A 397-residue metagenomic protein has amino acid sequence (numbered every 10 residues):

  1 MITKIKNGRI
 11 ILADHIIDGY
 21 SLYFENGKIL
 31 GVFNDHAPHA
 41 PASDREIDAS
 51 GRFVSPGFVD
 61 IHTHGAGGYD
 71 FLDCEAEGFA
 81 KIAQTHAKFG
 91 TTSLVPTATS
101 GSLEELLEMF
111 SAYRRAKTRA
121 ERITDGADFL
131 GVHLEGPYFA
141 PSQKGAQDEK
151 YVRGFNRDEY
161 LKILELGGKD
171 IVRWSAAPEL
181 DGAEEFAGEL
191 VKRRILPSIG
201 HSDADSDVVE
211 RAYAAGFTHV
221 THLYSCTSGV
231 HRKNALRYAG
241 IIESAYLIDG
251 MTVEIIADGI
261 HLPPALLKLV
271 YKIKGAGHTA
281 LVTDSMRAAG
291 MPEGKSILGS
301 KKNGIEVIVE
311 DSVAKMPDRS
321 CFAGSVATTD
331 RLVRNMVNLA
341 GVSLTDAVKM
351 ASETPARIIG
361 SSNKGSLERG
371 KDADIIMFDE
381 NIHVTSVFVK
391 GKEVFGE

Functional and structural regions predicted by a protein language model:
M1-A40: N-terminal metal-binding scaffold of metallo-dependent hydrolase/deaminase domains
T3-N7, D14, A40-A76, A80-Q84: Replace "His-x-His-based motif
G8, R357, S366-E397: C-terminal cap of metal-dependent C-N hydrolases
R52-F53, I61, F71-A127, Y151-L166 (+1 more regions): Alpha-helical scaffold segments that flank or form the walls of functional sites
H64, A80-M109, G126-A140, G167-E179 (+3 more regions): Divalent metal-dependent hydrolysis catalytic cores, especially in the metallo-beta-lactamase
L134, L190, V220, M336 (+1 more regions): Conserved, mostly hydrophobic/aromatic
L161, E165-E293: Active-site core of metal-dependent hydrolases
R237-I255, G259, Y271-T283, A289-K371 (+1 more regions): His/Asp/Glu-enriched, well-ordered alpha-helical/loop segment that forms or immediately abuts the divalent-metal
